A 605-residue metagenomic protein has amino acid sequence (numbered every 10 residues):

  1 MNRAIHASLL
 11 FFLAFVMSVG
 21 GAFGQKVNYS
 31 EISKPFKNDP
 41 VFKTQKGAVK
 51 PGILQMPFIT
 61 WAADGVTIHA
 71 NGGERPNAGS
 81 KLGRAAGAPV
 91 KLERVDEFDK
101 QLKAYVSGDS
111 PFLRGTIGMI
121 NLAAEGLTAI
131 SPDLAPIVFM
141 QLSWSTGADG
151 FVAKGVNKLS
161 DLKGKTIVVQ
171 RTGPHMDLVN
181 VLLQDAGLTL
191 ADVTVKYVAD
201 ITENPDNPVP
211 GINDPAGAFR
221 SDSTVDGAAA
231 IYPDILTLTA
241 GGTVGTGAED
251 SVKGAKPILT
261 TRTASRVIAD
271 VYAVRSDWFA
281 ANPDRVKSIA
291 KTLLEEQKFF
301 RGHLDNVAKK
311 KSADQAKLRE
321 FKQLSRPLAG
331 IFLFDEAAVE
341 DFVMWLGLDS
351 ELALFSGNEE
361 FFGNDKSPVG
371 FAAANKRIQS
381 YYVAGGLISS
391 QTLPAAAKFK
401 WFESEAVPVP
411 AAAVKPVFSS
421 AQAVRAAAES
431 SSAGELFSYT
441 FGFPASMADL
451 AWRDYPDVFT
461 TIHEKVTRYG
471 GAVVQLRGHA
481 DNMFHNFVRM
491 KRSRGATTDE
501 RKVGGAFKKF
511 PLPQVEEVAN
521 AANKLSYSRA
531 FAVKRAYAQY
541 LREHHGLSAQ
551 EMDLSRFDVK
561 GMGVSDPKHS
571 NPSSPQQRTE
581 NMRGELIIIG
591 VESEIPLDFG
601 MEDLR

Functional and structural regions predicted by a protein language model:
S8-S18: Bacterial N-terminal signal peptides
G20-V106, V343-E429: N-terminal hydrophobic or amphipathic helices and topogenic motifs
Q25-P210, P215, F219-Y232, I258-T260: Short, glycine-/small- and polar/acidic-enriched structural segments that line small-molecule recognition paths
H69-G72, P76, V106-S110, E125 (+11 more regions): Sec-exported extracytoplasmic/periplasmic mature domains
I117-M119, T128, K196-L328: Pocket-lining segment of extracytoplasmic ligand-binding domains
A280-S389: Secondary-structure end/capping motifs
V409-S431, F487-R489, R501-N523, S528-R605: Periplasmic OmpA/Pal-like peptidoglycan-binding modules at the C-termini of bacterial envelope proteins
F443-G505, K534-R542, L586, E594 (+2 more regions): Periplasmic peptidoglycan-binding/anchoring modules of Gram-negative envelope and division proteins
